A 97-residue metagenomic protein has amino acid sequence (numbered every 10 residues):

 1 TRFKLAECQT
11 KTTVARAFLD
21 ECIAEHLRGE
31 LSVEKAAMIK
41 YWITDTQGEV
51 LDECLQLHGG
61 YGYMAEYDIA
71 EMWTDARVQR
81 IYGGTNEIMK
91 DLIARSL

Functional and structural regions predicted by a protein language model:
T1-L97: Alpha-helical interface subdomain recognition
